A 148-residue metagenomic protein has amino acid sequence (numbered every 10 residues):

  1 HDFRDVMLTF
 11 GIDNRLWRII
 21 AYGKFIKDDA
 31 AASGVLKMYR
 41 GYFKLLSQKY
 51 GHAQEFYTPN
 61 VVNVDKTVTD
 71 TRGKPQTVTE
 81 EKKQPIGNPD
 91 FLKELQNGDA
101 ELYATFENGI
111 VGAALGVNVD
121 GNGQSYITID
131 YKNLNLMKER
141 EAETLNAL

Functional and structural regions predicted by a protein language model:
H1-Y42: Mid-chain, structured segments of secreted extracytoplasmic proteins
F25-L148: Non-cytosolic coordination micro-motifs
